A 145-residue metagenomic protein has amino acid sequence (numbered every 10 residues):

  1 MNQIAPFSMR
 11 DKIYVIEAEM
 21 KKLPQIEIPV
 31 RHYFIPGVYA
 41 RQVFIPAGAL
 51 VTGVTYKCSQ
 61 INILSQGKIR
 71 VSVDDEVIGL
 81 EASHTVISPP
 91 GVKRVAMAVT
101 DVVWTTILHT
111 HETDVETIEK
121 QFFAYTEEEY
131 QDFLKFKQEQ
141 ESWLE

Functional and structural regions predicted by a protein language model:
M1-Q42, Y130-E145: A short, N-terminal "cap"/entry segment at the start of jelly-roll beta-barrel domains of the cupin/DSBH fold
V38-Y56: Conserved short histidine dyad/triad with adjacent acidic residue
P46, Y56, L64, P89-G91 (+1 more regions): A short, compositionally biased micro-patch
A49, H84, V92, T100-V102: Surface-exposed loop/turn positions
Y56-D75: Glycine- and acidic-residue-biased ligand/ion/polar-headgroup-sensing regions
V73-K93: Short acidic-glycine-tyrosine-enriched beta hairpin
V99-E145: Double-stranded beta-helix
